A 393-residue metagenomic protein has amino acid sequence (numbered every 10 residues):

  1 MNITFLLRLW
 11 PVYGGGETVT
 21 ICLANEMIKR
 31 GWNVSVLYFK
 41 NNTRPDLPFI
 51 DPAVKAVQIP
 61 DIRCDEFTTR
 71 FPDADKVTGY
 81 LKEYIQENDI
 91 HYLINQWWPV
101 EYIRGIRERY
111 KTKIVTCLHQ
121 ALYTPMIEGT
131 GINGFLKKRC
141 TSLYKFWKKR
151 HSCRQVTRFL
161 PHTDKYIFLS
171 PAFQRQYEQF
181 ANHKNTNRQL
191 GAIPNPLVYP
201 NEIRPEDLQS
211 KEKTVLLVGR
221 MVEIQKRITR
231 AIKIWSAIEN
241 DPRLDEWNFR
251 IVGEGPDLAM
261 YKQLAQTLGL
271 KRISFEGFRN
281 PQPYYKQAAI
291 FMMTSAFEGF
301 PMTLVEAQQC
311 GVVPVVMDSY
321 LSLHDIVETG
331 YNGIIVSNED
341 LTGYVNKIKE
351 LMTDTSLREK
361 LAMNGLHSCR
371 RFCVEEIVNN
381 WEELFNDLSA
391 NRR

Functional and structural regions predicted by a protein language model:
L7-Y13, K29-F71, F173-Q176, G255: N-terminal strand-loop element at the rim of the active site of nucleotide-sugar-dependent glycosyltransferases
E17-C22, K213, V222-E239, P256-A259 (+1 more regions): A conserved mid-protein helix/loop that constitutes part of the nucleotide-sugar donor-binding site
I94-V100, L118: Short His-centered aromatic/hydrophobic patch
I103-G105, F146-R188: A short, active-site helix/loop in glycosyltransferases that binds the activated sugar's phosphate group
E108-S142: Active-site proximal beta-strand in glycosyltransferases
A259-F278: Nucleotide-activated donor-binding/catalytic signature segment of Leloir-type glycosyltransferases, i.e., the conserved
A296: Aromatic "clamp/platform" in nucleotide-sugar-dependent glycosyltransferases that forms part of the donor/acceptor
D318, E328-G330, I334-L341, E350-T355: Conserved acidic donor-binding segment of nucleotide-sugar-dependent glycosyltransferases
